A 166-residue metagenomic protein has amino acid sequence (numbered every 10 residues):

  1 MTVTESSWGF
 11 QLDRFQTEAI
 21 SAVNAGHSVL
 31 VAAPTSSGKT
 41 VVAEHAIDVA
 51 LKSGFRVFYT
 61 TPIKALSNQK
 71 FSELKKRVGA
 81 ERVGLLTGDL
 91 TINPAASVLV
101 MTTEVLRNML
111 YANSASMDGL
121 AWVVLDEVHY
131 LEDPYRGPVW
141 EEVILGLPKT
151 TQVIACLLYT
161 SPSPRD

Functional and structural regions predicted by a protein language model:
M1-T2, S161: Accessible peptide chain termini
T2-D13: Dynamic helix-loop-helix/coil hinge segments at AAA+ ATPase domain boundaries and subdomain interfaces
R14-C156: Conserved P-loop/Walker A NTP-binding site and adjacent catalytic elements of P-loop NTPases
Y159-D166: Conserved small/polar residues in nucleotide/adenosyl-binding loops
